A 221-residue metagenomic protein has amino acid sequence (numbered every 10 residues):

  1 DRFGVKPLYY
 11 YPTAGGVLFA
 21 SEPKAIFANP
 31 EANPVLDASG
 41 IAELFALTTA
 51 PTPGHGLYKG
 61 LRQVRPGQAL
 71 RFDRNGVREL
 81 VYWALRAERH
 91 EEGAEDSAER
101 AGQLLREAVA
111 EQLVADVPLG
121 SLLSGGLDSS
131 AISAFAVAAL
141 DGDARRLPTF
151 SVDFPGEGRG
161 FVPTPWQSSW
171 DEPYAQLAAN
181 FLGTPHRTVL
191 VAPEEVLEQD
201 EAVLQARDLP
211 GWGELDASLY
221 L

Functional and structural regions predicted by a protein language model:
D1-A206: Cysteine-centered catalytic environments shared across enzyme families
A14, V203, G213, Y220-L221: Active-site adenylate/phosphate-handling loop in enzymes that bind or generate adenylated species
T48, L209-L215: Short, flexible loop segments at the rims of nucleotide/cofactor-binding pockets, characterized by
H55-G56, S218-L221: Short alpha-helical segments and helix-capping/turn motifs at coil-helix boundaries
